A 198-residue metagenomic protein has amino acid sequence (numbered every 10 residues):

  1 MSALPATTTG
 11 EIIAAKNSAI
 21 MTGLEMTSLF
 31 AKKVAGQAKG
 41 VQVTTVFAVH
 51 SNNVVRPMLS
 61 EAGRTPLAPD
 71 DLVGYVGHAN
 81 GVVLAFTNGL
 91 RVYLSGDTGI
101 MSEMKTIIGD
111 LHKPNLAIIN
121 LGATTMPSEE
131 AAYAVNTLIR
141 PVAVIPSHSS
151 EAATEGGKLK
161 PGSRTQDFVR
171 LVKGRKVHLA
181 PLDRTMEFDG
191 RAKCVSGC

Functional and structural regions predicted by a protein language model:
M1-E11, T27-F30, S51-V54, G99-E103 (+3 more regions): Active-site environment of divalent metal-dependent phosphoester hydrolases
M1-T22, S28, D110-L116, G122: Active-site metal-binding motif and surrounding structural segment of the metallo-beta-lactamase
A6-T7, S18, G81-L84, G174: Extended, compositionally biased low-complexity polar/Lys-Gly-rich tracts and adjacent boundary/linker regions are
A15-Q37, Y133, L138-C198: Binuclear metal-ion centers of metallo-dependent hydrolases, dominated by the metallo-beta-lactamase
T22-G23, T44, R91-S95, N115-N120 (+1 more regions): Structural recognition of the beta-strand scaffold that forms the well-ordered cores of secreted hydrolase catalytic
M26-G109, R184-C198: Core dinuclear metal-dependent hydrolase active-site scaffold
K105, E129-N136: Amphipathic, non-transmembrane alpha-helical secondary structure
